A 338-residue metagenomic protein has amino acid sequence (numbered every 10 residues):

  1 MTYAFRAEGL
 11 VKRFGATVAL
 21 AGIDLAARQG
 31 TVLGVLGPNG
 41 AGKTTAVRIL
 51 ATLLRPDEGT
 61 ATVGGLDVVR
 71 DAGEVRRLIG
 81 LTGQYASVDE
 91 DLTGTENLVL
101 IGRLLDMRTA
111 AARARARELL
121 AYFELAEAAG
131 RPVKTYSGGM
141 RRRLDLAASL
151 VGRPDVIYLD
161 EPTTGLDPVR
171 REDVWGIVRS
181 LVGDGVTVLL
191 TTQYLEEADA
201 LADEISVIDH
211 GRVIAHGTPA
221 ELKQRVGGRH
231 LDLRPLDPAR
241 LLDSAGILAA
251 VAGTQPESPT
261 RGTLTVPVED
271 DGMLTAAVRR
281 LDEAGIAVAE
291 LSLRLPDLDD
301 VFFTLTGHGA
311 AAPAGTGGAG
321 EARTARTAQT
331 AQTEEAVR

Functional and structural regions predicted by a protein language model:
Y3-A7, K12-D209, A215: ABC transporter nucleotide-binding domains
E8, R225, R234, S292-R294: Solvent-exposed beta-strand sheet faces enriched in polar/charged residues
E8-L10, T254-E257, L291: Generic beta-strand hydrophobic packing signal
L66-V69, V213, P238, V268-D271 (+1 more regions): Short, surface-exposed acidic/glycine-rich loop or hinge patches that mediate macromolecular interfaces
D91, R234, P267, L291-S292: Active-site-adjacent beta-strand anchor residues
W175-V268, A336: ABC transporter nucleotide-binding domain
E269-R338: C-terminal coupling/interaction segments
